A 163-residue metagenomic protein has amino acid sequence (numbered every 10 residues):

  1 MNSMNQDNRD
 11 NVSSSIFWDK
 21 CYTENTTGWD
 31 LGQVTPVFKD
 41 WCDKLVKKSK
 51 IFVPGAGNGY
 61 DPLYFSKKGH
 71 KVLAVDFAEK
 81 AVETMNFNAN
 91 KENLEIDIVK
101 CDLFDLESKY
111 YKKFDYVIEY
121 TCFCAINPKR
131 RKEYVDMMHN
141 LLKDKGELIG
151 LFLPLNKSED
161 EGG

Functional and structural regions predicted by a protein language model:
N2-F52, G57-Y110, I126-G163: Class I (Rossmann-like) S-adenosyl-L-methionine-dependent methyltransferase catalytic domain, capturing the SAM-binding
I118: A conserved beta-strand element that flanks and buttresses the S-adenosyl-L-methionine
T121, A125: Short catalytic micro-motifs in class I SAM-dependent methyltransferases
